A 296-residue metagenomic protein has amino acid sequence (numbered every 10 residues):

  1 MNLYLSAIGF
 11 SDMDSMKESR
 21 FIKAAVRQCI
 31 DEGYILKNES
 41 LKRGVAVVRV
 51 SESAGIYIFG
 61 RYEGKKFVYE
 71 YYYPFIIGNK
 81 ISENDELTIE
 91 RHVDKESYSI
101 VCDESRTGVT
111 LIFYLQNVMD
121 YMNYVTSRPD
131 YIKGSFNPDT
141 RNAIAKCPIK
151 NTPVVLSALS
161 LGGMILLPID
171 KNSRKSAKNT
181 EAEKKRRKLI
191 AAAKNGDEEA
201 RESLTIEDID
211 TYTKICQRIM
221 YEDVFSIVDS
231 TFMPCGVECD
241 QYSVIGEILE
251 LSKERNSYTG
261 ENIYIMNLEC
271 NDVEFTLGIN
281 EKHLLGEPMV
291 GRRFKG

Functional and structural regions predicted by a protein language model:
M1-V45: N-terminal alpha-helical "arm" segments
D14, Y242-K253: Conserved functional hotspot residues at active sites or interaction interfaces
E39-G236: Long, hydrophobic alpha/beta structural blocks
F113, F275-E281: Short amphipathic beta-strand/extended segments with alternating polar/hydrophobic composition
M233, S252-E254, K282: Eukaryotic intrinsically disordered and solvent-exposed regulatory patches
C235-E247, R292: Short coil-to-beta-strand transition motifs
I248-L277: OB-fold (S1/OB) nucleic-acid-binding surfaces
E281-G296: Short nucleic-acid-contacting surface segments enriched for D/E, G, S/T with interspersed K/R
